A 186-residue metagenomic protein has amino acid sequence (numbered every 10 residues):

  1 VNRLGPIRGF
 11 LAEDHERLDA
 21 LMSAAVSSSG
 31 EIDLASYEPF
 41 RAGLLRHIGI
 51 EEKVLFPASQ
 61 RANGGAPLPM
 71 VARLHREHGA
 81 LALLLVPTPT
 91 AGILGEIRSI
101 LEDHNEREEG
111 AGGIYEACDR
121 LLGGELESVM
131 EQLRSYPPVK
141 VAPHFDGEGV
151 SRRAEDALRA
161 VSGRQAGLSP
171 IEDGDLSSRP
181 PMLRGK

Functional and structural regions predicted by a protein language model:
V1-K186: Small-residue-biased structural context
